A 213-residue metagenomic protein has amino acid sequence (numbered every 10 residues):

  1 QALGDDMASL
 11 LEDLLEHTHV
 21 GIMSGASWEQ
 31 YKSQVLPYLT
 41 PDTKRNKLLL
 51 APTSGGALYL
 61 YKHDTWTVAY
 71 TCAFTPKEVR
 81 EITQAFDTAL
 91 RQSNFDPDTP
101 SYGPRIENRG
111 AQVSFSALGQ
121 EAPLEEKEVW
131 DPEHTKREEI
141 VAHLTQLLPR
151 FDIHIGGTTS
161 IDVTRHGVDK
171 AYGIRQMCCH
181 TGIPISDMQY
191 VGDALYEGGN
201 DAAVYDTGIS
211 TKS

Functional and structural regions predicted by a protein language model:
Q1-A2, I22, L50, I174 (+1 more regions): Asp-based phosphoryl-transfer active-site loop
D5-R105: Active-site phosphate-binding/coordination module
D5-T18, H143, L147, H180 (+1 more regions): A short, Lys/Arg-enriched amphipathic alpha-helix followed by its capping loop at the start of a domain
H19, D187, S210: Residues at the starts of beta-strands that form the adenosine-phosphate
Q92, P97-Q189, N200: Conserved acidic, metal-coordinating active-site core of Asp-based, Mg2+-dependent phosphoryl-transfer enzymes
D193-A194, D201: Active-site metal-binding loops of divalent metal-dependent hydrolases
G199-S213: Asp-based, Mg2+/Mn2+-dependent phosphohydrolase catalytic module
